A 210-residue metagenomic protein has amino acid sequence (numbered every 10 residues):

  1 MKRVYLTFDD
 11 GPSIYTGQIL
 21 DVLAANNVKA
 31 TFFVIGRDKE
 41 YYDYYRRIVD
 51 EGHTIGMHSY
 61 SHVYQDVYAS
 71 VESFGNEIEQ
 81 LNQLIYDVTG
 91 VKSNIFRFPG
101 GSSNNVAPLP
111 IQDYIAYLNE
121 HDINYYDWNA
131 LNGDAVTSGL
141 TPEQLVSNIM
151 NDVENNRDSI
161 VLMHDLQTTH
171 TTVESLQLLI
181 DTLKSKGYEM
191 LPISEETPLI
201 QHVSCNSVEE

Functional and structural regions predicted by a protein language model:
M1, C205-E210: N-terminal secretory targeting signals
M1-S93, T182, P198: Active-site beta->alpha N-cap acidic-glycine motif
E40, H62-L162, L166-K184, Y188-E189 (+2 more regions): Catalytic domains of cell-wall/extracellular-matrix polysaccharide-remodeling enzymes, centered on de-N-acetylation
